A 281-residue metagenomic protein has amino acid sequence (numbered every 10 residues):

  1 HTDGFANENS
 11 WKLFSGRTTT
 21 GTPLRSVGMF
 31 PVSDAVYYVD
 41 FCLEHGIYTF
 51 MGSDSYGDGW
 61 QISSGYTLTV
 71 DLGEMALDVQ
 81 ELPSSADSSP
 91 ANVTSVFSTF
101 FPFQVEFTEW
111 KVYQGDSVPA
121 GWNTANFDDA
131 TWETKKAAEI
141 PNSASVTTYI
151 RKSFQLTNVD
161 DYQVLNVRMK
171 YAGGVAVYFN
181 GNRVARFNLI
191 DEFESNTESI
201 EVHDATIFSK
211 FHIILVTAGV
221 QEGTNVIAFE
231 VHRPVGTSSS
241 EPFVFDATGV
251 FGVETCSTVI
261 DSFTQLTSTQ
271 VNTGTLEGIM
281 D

Functional and structural regions predicted by a protein language model:
H1-F100, V259-F263, T267-M280: Loop and turn regions of beta-sandwich accessory domains that flank beta-strands and are enriched in small/polar
H1-T2, L77-V93, F97-E139, K170-A172 (+2 more regions): Accessory carbohydrate-binding/adhesion or oligomerization-edge regions at the termini of glycan-active proteins
W11-L13, S64-G73, W110-V112, V175-V177 (+1 more regions): Short polybasic amphipathic segments
R25-A35, P83-P90, A138-Y149, I200-S209: Extracellular beta-rich ligand/substrate-recognition surface
F30-I47, S53-G57, N180-D246: Beta-strand-rich ligand-recognition modules
S33-D40, V93-S95, A144-T157, F211 (+1 more regions): Short beta-strands within extracellular/lumenal beta-sheet-rich domains
V39, I150-K152, L165-V167, F245-A247: Hydrophobic residues positioned within well-ordered beta-strands of beta-sheet architectures
M51, W132, F154, D160-F179 (+1 more regions): Aromatic-lined ligand-binding clefts that engage carbohydrates, nucleic acids, or primary amines
